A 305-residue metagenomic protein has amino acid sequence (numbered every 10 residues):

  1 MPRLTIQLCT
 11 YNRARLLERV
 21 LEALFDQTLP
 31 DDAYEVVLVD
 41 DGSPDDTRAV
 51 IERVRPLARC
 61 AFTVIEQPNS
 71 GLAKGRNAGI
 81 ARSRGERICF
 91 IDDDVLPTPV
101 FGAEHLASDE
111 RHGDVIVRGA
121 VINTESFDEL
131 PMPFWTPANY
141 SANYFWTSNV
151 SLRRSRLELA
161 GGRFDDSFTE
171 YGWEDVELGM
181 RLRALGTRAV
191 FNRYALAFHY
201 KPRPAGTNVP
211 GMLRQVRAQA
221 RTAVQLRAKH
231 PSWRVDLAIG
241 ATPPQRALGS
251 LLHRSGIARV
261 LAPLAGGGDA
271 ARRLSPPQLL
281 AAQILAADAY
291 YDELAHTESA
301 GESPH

Functional and structural regions predicted by a protein language model:
L4-L16, V20, Q27, V39 (+1 more regions): A conserved hydrophobic helix/loop-capping motif in glycosyltransferases and polysaccharide synthases
A23, D40-A49, D92-L96: A conserved acidic beta->alpha catalytic loop
A23-A33: Short, acidic, metal-binding catalytic loop of nucleotide-sugar glycosyltransferases
Q67-S83: Glycine-rich, basic loop-to-helix element that forms the pyrophosphate-binding segment of sugar-nucleotide handling
I88: Short aromatic/hydrophobic "clamp" motif used to bind/position activated sugar donors
L96-L130: Conserved donor NDP-sugar-binding/catalytic core segment of glycosyltransferases
E170-L178: Acidic donor-binding loop at a coil-to-helix junction in glycosyltransferase catalytic cores that engages
R217-A218, V235-H305: Non-catalytic, C-terminal membrane-associated alpha-helical segments of glycosyltransferases
